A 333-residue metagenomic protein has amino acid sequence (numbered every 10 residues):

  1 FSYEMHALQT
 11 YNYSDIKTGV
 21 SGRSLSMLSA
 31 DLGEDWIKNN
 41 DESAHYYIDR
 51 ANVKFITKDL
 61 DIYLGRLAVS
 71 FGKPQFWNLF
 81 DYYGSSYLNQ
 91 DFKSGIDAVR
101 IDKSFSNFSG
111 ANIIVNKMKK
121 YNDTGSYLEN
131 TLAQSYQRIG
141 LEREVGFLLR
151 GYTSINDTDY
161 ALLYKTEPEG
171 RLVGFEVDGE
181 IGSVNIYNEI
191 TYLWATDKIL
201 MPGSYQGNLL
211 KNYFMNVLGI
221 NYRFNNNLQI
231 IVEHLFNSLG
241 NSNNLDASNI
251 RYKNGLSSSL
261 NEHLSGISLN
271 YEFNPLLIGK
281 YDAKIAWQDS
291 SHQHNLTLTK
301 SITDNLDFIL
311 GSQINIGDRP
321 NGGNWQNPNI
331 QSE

Functional and structural regions predicted by a protein language model:
F1, D59-I62, F108-A111, I155-L162 (+4 more regions): Repeated loop/turn-to-beta-strand initiation elements of outer-membrane beta-barrel proteins
F1-M118, G317: Outer membrane beta-barrel
Y3-Q9, L64-R66, I113-K117, L162-T166 (+5 more regions): Transmembrane beta-barrel strands of outer-membrane/channel proteins
D35-N39, Y83-L88, L128-Q137, L200-G207 (+4 more regions): Extracellular loop and loop/strand-boundary signature of outer-membrane beta-barrel proteins
A44-D49, I56, K93-D97, R143-F147 (+7 more regions): Residues that define the transmembrane beta-barrel architecture of outer-membrane proteins
K54-K58, Y63, D102-S106, Y152-N156 (+4 more regions): Structural signature of outer-membrane beta-barrel channels/translocons
I155, D178-A286: Detector for outer-membrane/organellar transmembrane beta-barrel domains, recognizing the amphipathic beta-strand
I267, Y271, K300, D307 (+2 more regions): Outer-membrane beta-barrel "beta-signal"
